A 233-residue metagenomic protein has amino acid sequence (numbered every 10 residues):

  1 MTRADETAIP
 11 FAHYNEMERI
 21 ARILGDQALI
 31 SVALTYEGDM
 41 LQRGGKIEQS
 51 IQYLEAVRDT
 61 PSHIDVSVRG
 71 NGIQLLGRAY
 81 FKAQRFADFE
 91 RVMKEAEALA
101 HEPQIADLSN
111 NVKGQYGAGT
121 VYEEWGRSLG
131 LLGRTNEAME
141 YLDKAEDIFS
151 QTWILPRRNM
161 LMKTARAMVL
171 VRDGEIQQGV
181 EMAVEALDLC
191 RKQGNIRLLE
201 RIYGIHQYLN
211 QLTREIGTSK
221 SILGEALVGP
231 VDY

Functional and structural regions predicted by a protein language model:
M1-Y233: Conserved binding/catalytic microenvironments
